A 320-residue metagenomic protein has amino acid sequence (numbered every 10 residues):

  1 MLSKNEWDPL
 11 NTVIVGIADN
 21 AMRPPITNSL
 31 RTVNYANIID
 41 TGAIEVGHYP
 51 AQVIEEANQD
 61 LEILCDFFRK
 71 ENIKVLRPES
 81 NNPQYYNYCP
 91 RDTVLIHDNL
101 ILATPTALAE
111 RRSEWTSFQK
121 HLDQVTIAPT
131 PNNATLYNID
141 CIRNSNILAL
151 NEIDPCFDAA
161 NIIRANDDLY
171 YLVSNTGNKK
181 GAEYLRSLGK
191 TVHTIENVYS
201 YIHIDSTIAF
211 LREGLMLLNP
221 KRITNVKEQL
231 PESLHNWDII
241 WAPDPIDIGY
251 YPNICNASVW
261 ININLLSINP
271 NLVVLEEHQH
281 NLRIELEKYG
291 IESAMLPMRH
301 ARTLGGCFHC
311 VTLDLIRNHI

Functional and structural regions predicted by a protein language model:
M1-I320: The feature marks the mature, well-folded catalytic cores of soluble enzymes
